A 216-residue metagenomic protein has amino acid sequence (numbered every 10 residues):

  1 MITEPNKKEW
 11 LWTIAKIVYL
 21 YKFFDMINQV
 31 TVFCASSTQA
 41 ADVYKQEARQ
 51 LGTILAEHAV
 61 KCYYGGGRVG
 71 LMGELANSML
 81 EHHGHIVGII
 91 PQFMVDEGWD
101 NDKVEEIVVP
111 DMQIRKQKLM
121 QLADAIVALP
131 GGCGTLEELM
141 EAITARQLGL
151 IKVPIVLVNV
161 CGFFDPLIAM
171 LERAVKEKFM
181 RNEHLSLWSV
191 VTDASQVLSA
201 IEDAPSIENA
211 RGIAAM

Functional and structural regions predicted by a protein language model:
M1-K7: Extreme N-terminal basic, low-complexity initiation segments that serve as generic localization/processing leaders
W10-W12: Tryptophan (W) side chains
K22, I27-L122, C161-S195, S206-M216: A cross-family phosphate/adenosyl-ligand binding-site feature
L80, R146-V153, F179-M180: Arginine/glycine-rich "motif VI" loop of SF2 helicases in the C-terminal RecA-like domain
H85-V87, L148-N159: Gly/Pro- and small hydrophobic-enriched strand-loop and loop-to-helix capping segments that sit at the rims
I114-G149, V156, I207-M216: Active-site/ligand-binding-proximal alpha/beta "capping" segment
L129, L150-V153, C161-P166: Glycine-rich phosphate/nucleotide-binding loop
